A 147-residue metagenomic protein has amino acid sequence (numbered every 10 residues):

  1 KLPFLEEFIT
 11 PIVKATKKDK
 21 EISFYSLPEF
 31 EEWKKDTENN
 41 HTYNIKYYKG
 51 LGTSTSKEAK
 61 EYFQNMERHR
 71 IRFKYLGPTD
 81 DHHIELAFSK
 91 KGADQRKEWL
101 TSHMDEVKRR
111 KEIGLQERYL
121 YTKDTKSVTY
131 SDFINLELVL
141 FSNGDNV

Functional and structural regions predicted by a protein language model:
K1-V147: Conserved phosphate-chemistry cores used by DNA topoisomerases
